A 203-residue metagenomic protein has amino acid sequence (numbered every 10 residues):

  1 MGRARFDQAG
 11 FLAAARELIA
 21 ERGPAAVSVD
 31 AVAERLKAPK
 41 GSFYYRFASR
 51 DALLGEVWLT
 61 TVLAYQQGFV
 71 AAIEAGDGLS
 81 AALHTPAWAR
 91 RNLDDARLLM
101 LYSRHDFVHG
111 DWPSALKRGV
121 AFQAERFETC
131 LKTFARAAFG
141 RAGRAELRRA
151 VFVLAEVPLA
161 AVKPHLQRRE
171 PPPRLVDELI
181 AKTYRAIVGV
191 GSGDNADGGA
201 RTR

Functional and structural regions predicted by a protein language model:
M1-F6, S192-R203: N-terminal intrinsically disordered/low-complexity leader segments
G10, A14, L18-A52, E56: Helix-turn-helix
F11-I19, T61, Y65, P158: Short hydrophobic clusters on alpha-helical segments that form packing/core surfaces in small helical domains
E56, G68-D95, V151-L154: Hydrophobic alpha-helical connector segments
Q66-Q67, L98, H109-G140, A145-F152 (+1 more regions): Amphipathic alpha-helical packing segments from all-alpha helical-bundle domains
F69-I73, M100-F107, A138, A161-R169: Secondary-structure edge/capping motif, primarily at the C-terminal ends of alpha-helices and the immediately following
S80-H84, L98, R149-V157, R174 (+1 more regions): Amphipathic alpha-helical interaction segments
R91, T133, V151-P173, R185-D194: Amphipathic C-terminal alpha-helical segment
